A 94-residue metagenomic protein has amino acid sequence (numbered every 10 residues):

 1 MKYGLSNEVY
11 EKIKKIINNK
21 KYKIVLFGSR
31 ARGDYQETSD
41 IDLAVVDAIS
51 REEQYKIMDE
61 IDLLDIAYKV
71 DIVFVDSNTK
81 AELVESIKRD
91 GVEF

Functional and structural regions predicted by a protein language model:
M1-K23, A31-E37, V46-F94: Catalytic core of pol beta-like nucleotidyltransferases
D40: Conserved loop-to-beta-strand segment in the C-terminal subdomain of adenylate-forming
